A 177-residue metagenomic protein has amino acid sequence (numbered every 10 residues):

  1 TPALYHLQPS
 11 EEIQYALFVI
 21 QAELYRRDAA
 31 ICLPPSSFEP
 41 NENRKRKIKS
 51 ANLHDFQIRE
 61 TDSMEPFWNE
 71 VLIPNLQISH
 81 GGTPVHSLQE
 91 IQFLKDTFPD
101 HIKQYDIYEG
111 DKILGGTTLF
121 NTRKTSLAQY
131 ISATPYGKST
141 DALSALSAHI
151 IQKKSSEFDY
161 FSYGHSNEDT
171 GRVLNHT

Functional and structural regions predicted by a protein language model:
T1-L4, K154-S166: Conserved GNAT acetyl-CoA-binding A-motif
P2-K138, K154: A conserved beta-strand-loop-helix scaffold within acyl/acetyltransferase catalytic domains
K138-Q152: Conserved acetyl-CoA-binding loop-helix of GNAT-fold acetyltransferases
Y163-T177: Conserved catalytic-core subdomain
